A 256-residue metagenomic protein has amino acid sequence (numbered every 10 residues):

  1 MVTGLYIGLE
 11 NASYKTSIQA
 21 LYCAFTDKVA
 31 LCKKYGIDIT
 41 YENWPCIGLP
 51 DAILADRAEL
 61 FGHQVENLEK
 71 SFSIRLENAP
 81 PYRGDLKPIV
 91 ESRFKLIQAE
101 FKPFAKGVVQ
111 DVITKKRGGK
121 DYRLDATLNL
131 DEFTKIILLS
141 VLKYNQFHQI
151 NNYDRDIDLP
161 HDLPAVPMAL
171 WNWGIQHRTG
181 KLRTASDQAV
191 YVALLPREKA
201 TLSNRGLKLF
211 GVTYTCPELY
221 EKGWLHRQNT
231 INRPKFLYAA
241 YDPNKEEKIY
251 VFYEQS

Functional and structural regions predicted by a protein language model:
M1-D38, P50-L54, N78-P81: A short, conserved beta-strand element enriched in hydrophobic/aromatic residues
T3-L5, F101, L237: Hydrophobic transmembrane signal anchors and adjacent membrane-proximal interface regions, especially in viral
Y6, E42, V65, A79 (+7 more regions): Generic structural signal for short, flexible, solvent-exposed coil/loop and linker residues
I7-G8, E59-L60, Y214, N244-K245: Short, glycine-/Ser/Thr-/acidic-enriched flexible segments
S17-Y22, C32-K34, L68, I89-S92 (+4 more regions): Surface-exposed beta-strand edges and their flanking turn/coil or helix-capping segments
L31-I37, P81-L86, L195-L209: Short, highly charged low-complexity linear segments
I39-A52, R57-D187: Globin-like tetrapyrrole-binding proteins
L138-S256: C-terminal, beta-rich DNA-binding module of retroviral/retroelements integrases
